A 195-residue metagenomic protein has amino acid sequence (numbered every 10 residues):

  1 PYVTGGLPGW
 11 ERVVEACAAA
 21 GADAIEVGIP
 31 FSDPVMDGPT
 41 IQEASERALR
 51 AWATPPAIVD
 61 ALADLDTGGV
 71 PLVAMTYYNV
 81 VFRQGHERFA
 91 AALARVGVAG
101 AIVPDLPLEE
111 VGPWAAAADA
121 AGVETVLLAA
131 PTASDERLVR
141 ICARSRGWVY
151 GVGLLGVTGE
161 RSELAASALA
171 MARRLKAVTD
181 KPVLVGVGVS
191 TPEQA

Functional and structural regions predicted by a protein language model:
P1, C17, I25-G28, L93 (+1 more regions): Conserved, mostly hydrophobic/aromatic
P1, I25-V27, L72-T76, A101-V103 (+3 more regions): Hydrophobic faces of well-ordered beta-strands that scaffold small-molecule active sites in alpha/beta enzyme cores
P1-E11, L72-G85, E124-A133, R161: Active-site mouth loops of central-metabolism enzymes
P8, S32-E43, R50-A63, V81-R88 (+4 more regions): Active-site-adjacent beta->alpha loops and helix N-cap segments on the catalytic face of soluble alpha/beta enzymes
P8-A20, A133-R144, V178-T179, V185 (+1 more regions): Catalytic cores of alpha/beta
A20, D60-L72, V96, L175-K181: A structural motif corresponding to the C-terminal end of an alpha-helix and its immediate exit/capping segment
G21-D23, L93-A99, D119-V126, A143-V149: Glycine-enriched alpha-helix->loop->beta-strand junction motifs that scaffold or abut catalytic
D23-P34, V96-I102, P107-E110, Y150-E160 (+1 more regions): Glycine-rich phosphate-binding active-site loops on the catalytic face of alpha/beta enzymes
